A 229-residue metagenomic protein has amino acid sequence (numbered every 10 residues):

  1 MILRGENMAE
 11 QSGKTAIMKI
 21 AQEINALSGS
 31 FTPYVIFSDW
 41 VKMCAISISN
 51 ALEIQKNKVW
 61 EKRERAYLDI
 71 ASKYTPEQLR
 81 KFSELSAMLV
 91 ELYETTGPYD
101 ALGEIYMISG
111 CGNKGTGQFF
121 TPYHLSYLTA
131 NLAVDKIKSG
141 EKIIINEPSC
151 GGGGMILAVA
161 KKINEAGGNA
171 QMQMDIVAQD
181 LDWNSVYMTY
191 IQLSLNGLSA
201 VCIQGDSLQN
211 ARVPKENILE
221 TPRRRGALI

Functional and structural regions predicted by a protein language model:
M1: Interfaces and regulatory segments of ATP-dependent nucleotide/adenylate/phosphodiester-chemistry enzymes
G5-G167: Class I S-adenosyl-L-methionine
E10, A16, P33, L195 (+2 more regions): C-terminal tail/extension regions appended to the core domain(s) of diverse proteins
Y123-E220: Conserved S-adenosyl-L-methionine
